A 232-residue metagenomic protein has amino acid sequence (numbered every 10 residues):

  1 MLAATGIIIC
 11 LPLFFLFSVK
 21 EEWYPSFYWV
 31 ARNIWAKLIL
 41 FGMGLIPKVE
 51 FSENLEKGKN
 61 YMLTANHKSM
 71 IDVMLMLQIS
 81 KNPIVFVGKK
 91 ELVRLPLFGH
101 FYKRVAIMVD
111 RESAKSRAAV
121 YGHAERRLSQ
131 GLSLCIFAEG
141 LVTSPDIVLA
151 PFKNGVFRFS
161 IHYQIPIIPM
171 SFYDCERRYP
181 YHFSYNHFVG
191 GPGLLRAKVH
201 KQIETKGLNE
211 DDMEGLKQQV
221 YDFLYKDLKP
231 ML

Functional and structural regions predicted by a protein language model:
M1-S18, V30, E53-K57, C175 (+1 more regions): Membrane-interfacial terminal anchoring regions of lipid-handling membrane enzymes
G6-A31, L40-M43, E56-A114: Catalytic core of membrane glycerolipid acyltransferases/transacylases, capturing the structured, soluble-facing
G42-E50, R117-A118, Y179-H182: Short gly/ser/thr-rich secondary-structure transition/capping motifs
V49, L63, F86, A197-V199: Generic preference for hydrophobic
N60-M62, S133-F137: Residue-level preference for the first positions of well-ordered beta-strands
H67-S69, E139-V142: Short glycine-rich anion-binding loops that position phosphate/pyrophosphate groups of nucleotides and phosphorylated
L97-H100, S129-S133, D146-D211, G215: A cross-family acyltransferase "interaction/gating" segment
S116, G122-E125, L132-S133, G140-L149: Soluble extracytoplasmic domains of inner/organellar membrane proteins
